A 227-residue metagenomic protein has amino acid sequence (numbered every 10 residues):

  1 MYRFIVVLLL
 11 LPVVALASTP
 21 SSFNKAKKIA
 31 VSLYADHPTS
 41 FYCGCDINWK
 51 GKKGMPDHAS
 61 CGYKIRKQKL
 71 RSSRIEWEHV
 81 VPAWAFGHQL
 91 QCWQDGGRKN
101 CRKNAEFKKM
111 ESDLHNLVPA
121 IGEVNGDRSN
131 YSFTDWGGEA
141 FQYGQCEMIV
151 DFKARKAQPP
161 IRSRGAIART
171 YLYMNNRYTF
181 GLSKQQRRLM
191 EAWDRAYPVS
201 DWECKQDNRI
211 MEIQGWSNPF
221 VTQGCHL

Functional and structural regions predicted by a protein language model:
M1-L8: Sec-dependent signal peptide recognition, specifically the positively charged N-region followed immediately by
L8-S18: Hydrophobic h-region of N-terminal signal peptides that target proteins for export in Gram-negative bacteria
S18-R74, M190-A192, W202-E203, I210: Aromatic-lined ligand-binding clefts that engage carbohydrates, nucleic acids, or primary amines
A59, K64-E76, V80-L227: Domain-level detector of nuclease and nuclease-like folds in predominantly extracellular/periplasmic contexts
